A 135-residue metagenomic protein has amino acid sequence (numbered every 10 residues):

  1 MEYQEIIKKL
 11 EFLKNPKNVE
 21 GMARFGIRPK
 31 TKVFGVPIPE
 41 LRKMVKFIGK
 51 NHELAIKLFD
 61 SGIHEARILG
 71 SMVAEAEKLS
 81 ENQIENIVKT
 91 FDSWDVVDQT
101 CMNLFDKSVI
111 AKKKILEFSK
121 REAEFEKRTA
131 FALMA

Functional and structural regions predicted by a protein language model:
M1-A135: Alpha-helical scaffold domains
